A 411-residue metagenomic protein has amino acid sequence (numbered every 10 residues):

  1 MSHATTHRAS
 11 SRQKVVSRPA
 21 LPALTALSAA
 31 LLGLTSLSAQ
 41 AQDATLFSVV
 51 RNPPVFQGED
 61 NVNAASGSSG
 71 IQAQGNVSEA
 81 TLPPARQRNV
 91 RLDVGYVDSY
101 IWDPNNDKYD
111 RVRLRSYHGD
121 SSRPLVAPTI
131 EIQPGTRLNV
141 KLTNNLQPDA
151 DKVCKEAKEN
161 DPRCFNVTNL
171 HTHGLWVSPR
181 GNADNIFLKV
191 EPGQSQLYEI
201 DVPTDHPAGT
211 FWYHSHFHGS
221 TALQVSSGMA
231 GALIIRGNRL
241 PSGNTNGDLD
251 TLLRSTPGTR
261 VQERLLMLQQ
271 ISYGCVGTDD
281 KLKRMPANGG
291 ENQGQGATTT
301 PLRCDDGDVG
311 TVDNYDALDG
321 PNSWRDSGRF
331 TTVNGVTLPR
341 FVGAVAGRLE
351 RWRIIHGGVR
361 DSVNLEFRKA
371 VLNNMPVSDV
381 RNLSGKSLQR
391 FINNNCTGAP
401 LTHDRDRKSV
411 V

Functional and structural regions predicted by a protein language model:
M1-P19: N-terminal secretory signal peptides that target proteins for export/translocation
A4, S10, L37-A39, V112-R115: Intrinsic low-complexity/disordered segments
A9-S10, R18, A29, A39 (+1 more regions): Intrinsically disordered and other compositionally biased segments
K14, P22-T25, M229, R368: Short amphipathic alpha-helical leader/targeting segments
P22-S36: Bacterial N-terminal signal peptides
A41-V411: Histidine-centered copper-binding motifs that mark active-site loops of extracellular/periplasmic copper enzymes
